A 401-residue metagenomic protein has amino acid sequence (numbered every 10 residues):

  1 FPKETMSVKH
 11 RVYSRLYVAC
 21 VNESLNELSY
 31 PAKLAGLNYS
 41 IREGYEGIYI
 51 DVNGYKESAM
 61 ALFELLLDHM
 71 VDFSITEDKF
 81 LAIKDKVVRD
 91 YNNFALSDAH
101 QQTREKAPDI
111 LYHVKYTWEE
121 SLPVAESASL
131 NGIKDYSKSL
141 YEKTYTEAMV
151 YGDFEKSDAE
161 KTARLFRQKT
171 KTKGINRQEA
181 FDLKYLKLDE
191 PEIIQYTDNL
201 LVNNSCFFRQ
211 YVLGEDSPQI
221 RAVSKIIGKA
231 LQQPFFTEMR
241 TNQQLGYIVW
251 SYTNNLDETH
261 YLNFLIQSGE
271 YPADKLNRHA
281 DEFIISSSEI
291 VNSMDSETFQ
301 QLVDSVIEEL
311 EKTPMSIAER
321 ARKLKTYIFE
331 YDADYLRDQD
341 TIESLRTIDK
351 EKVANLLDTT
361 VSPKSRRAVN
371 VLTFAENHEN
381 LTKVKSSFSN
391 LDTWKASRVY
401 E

Functional and structural regions predicted by a protein language model:
F1-L28, P218-L231: Active/ligand-binding-proximal structured segments within catalytic/core domains that scaffold catalytic residues
F1-V12, E46-V52, W118-E120, T146 (+3 more regions): Glycine- and acidic
M6-V8, M60-A61, K156-K161, S217-R221 (+2 more regions): Short, conserved charged micro-motifs
K9-H10, S24, L28, E46-Y91 (+4 more regions): M16/insulysin-pitrilysin zinc metalloprotease superfamily fold
Y13, L34-G36, Y45-G47, A107 (+7 more regions): Extracytoplasmic
R15, I50, L66, V87 (+9 more regions): Buried hydrophobic packing residues in well-ordered domains
T103-G174, E179-L188, Q195-L201, V212-G214 (+2 more regions): C-terminal regions of mature proteins
Q195-F207, R240-L262, Y271-A280: A glycine-rich, aromatic-flanked flexible loop/lid motif
